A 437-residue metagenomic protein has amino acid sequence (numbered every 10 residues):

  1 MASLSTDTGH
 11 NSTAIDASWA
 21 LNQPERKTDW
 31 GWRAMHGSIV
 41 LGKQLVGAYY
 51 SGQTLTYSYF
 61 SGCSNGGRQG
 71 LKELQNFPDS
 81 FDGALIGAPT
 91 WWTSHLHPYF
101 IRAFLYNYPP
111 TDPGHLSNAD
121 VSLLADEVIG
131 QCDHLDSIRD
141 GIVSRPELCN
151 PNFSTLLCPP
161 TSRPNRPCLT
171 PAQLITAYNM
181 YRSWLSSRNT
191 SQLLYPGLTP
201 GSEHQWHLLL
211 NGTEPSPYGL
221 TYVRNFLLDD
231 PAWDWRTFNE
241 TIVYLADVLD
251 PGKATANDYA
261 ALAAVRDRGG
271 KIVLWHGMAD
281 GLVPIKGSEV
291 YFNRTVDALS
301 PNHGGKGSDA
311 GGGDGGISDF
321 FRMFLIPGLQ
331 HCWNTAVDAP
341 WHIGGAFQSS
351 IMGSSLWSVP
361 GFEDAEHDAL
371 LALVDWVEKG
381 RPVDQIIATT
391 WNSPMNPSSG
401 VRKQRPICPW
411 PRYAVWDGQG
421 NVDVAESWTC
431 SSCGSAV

Functional and structural regions predicted by a protein language model:
M1-V437: C-terminal His-loop and adjacent cap/lid subdomain of alpha/beta-hydrolase
